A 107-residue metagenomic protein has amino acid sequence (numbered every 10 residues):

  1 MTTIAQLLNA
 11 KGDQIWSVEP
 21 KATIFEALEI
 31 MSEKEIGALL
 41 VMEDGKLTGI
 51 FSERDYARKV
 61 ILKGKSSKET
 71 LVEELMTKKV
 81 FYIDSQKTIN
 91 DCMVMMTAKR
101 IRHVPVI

Functional and structural regions predicted by a protein language model:
M1-I107: Tandem CBS (Cystathionine beta-synthase) repeat/Bateman regulatory domains
